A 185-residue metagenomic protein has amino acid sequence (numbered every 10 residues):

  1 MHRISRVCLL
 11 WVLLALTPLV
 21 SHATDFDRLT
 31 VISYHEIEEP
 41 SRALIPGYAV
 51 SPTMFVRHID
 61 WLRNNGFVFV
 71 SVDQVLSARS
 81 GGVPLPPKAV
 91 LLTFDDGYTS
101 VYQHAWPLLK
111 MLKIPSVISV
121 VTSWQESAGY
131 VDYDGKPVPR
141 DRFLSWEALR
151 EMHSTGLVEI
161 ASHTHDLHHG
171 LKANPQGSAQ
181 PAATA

Functional and structural regions predicted by a protein language model:
M1-I4: N-terminal secretory signal peptides that target proteins for export/translocation
V7-P18: Bacterial N-terminal signal peptides
S21-A23: Boundary at the C-terminal end of the N-terminal hydrophobic targeting segment
D27-E39, L44, P87-V90, K110-A185: Metal-dependent polysaccharide deacetylase catalytic core of the NodB/CE4 family, i.e., the active-site-bearing domain
I45-T53, T99, F143: Soluble non-cytosolic domains of exported or imported proteins
V50-P84: C-terminal domain-boundary segment and adjacent tail
F55-I59, W106, W146-R150: Generic structural signal for well-ordered alpha-helices, preferentially at hydrophobic/aromatic core positions
P87-A89, T93, V101-A105: Membrane-embedded segments
